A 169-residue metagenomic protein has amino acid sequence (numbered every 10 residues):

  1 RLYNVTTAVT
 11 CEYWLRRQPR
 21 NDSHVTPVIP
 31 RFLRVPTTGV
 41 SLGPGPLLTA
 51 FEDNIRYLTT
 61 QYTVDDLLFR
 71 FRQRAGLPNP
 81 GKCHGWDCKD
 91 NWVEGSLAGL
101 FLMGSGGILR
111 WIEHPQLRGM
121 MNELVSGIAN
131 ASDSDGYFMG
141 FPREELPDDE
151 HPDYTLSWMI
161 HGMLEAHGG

Functional and structural regions predicted by a protein language model:
R1-L97, P115-F141: Low-complexity, Ser/Thr/Pro/Gly-enriched N-terminal "stalk/linker" regions
L47, G99-P115, W158-G169: Well-ordered alpha-helical scaffold segments within catalytic/enzyme domains
K82-D90, M103-R110, E145: Glycine-/proline-rich flexible loop or hinge segments
N91, W111-H114, R118, E145 (+1 more regions): Short gly/ser-rich anion-binding loops that grip negatively charged ligand groups
G95-G99, D153-L156: Short alpha-helical patches at coil-to-helix transitions and adjacent helical residues in well-structured domains
Y137-G169: A conserved hydrophobic secondary-structure block that centers on an alpha-helix together with its immediately flanking
